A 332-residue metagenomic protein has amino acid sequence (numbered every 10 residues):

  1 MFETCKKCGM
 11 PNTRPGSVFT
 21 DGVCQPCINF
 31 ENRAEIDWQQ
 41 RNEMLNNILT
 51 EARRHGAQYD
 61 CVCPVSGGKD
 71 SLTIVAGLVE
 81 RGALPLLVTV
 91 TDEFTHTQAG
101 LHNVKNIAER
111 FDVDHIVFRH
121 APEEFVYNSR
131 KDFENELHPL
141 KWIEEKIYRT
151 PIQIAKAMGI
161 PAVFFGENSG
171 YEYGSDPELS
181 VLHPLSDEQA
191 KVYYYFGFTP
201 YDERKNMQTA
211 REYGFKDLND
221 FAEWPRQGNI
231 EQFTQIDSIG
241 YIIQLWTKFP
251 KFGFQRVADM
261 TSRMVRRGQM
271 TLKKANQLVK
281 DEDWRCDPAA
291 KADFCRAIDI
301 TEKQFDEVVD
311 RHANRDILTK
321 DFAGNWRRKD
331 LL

Functional and structural regions predicted by a protein language model:
M1-D60, G77-L332: Nucleotide-activated chemistry modules centered on ATP-dependent adenylation/adenylyltransferase
C61-D70: Short, glycine-rich nucleotide/cofactor-binding loops
T73-I74: Hydrophobic positions on the alpha1 helix immediately C-terminal to the Walker A/P-loop
